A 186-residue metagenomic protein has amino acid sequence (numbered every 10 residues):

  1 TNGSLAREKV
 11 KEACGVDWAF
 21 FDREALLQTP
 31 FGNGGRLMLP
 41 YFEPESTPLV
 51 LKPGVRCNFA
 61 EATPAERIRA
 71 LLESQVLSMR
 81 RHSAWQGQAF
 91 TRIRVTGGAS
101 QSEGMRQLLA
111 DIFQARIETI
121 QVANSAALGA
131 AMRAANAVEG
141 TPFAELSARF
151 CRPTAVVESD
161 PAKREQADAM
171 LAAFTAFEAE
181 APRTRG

Functional and structural regions predicted by a protein language model:
T1-T96, Q101-G186: Active-site core segments that coordinate phosphate-bearing ligands/cofactors across diverse enzyme families
